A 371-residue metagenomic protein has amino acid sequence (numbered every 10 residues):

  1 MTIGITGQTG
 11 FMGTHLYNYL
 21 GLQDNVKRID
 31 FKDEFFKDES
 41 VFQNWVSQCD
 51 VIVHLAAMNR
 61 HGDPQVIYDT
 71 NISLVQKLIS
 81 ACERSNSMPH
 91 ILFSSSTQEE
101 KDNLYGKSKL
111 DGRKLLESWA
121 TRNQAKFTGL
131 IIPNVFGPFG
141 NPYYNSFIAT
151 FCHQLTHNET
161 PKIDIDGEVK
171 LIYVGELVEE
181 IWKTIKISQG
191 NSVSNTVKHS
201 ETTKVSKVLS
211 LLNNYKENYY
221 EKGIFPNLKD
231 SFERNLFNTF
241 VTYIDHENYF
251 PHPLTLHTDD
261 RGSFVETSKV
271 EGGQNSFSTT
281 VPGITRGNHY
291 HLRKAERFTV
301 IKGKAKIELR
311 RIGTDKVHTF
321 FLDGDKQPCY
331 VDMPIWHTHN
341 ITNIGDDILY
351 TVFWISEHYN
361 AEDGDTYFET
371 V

Functional and structural regions predicted by a protein language model:
I3-G21: N-terminal Rossmann NAD(P)H-binding glycine-rich loop of SDR-like oxidoreductase domains
F36-K77, A81-S85, Q98-D102: NAD(P)H-binding glycine-rich loop region in Rossmannoid oxidoreductase-like domains and their noncatalytic homologs
Q76-D111, N123, T128-L130: Conserved Rossmann-fold NAD(P)-dependent oxidoreductase catalytic core, especially the SDR/UDP-sugar
E117-G140, H153, E159-K170: Conserved beta-loop-beta element that borders a ligand/cofactor-binding pocket
G140-T150, D164-K186, T203-S210: Substrate-positioning beta->alpha
E180-L256: Mid/C-terminal beta-alpha module of Rossmann-like enzyme folds, strongest in SDR-family dehydrogenases/epimerases
F250-N288: A short glycine-rich, His/Asp/Glu-containing loop-to-beta-strand
I312-I335: Short acidic-glycine-tyrosine-enriched beta hairpin
